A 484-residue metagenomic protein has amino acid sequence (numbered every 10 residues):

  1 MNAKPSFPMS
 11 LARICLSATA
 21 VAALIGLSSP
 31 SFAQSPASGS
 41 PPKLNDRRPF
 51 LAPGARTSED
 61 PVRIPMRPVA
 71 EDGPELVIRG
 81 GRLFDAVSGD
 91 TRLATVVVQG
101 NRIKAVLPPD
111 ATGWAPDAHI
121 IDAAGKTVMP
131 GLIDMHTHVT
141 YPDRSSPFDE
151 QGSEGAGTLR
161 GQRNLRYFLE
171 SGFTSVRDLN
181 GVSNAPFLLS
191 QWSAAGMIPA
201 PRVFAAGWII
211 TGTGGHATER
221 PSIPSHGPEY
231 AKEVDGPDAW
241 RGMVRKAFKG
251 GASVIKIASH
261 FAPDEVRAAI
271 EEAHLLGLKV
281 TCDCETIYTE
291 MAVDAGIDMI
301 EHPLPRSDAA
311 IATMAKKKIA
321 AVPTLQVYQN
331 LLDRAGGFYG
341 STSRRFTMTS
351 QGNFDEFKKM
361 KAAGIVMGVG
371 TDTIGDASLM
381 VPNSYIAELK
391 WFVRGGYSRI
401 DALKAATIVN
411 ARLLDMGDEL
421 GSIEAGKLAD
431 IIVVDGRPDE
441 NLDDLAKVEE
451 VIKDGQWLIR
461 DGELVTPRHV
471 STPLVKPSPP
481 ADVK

Functional and structural regions predicted by a protein language model:
S58-E75, L83, S88-M129: Histidine-rich, glycine-flanked metal-binding segment
G81, L428-H469: C-terminal cap of metal-dependent C-N hydrolases
K126-W192, T213-A217, P221-I223, A292-A295: Metal-associated gating/positioning segment near the N- to mid-region
D143-S146, P186, E290-G296, L325-G340 (+5 more regions): Histidine/acidic-residue-rich catalytic or RNA/ligand-binding cores of hydrolases and nuclease-related proteins
G152, L275, Q351-R437, W457: His/Asp/Glu-enriched, well-ordered alpha-helical/loop segment that forms or immediately abuts the divalent-metal
R160-P186, A200-G207, G250-S259, K279 (+3 more regions): Divalent metal-dependent hydrolysis catalytic cores, especially in the metallo-beta-lactamase
A195-A292, P303: Histidine/acidic-residue-rich, glycine-tolerant segments that coordinate divalent metal ions
T213, I257-F354, T373-D376, G396-S398 (+3 more regions): Active-site core of metal-dependent hydrolases
